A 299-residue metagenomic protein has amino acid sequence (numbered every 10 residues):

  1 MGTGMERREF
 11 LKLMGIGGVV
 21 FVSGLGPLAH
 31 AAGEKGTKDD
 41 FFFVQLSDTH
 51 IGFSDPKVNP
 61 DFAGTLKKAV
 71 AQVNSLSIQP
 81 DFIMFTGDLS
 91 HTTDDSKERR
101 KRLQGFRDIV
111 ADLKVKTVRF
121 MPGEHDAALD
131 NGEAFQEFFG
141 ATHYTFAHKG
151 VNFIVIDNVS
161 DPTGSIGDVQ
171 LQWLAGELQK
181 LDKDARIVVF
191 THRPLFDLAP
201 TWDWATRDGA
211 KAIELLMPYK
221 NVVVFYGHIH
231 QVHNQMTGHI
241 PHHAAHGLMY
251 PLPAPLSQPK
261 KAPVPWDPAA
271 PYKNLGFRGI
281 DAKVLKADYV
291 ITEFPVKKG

Functional and structural regions predicted by a protein language model:
M1-G4, E9-A31: N-terminal export signals
L13, H30-R100, K183, L198: N-terminal active-site segment of His-dependent metallophosphoesterases
K35, D95-R186, D208-V223, Q235-A287: Extended active-site neighborhood of metal-dependent phosphoesterases/phosphodiesterases
L46-S47, I83-G87, V118-E124, F190-T191 (+2 more regions): Active-site neighborhood of phospho(di)ester-bond hydrolases with catalytic His/Asp-centered motifs
T49-G52, L89-T92, E124-A128, V159-P162 (+3 more regions): Solvent-exposed loop/turn segments at secondary-structure junctions within structured extracellular/periplasmic domains
D182-L198: Short acidic, glycine-rich surface-loop motifs adjacent to enzyme active sites
A199-K211: A contiguous binding-surface segment within folded domains or other stable secondary-structure elements
I291-G299: C-terminal/domain-terminus segments
